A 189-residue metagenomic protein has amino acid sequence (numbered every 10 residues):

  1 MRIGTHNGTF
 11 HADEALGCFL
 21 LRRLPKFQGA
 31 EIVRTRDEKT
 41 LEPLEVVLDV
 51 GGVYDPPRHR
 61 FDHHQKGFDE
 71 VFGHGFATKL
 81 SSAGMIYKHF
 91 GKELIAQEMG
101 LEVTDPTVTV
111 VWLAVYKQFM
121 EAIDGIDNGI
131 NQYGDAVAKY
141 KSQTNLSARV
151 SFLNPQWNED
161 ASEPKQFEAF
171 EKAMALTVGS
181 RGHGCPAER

Functional and structural regions predicted by a protein language model:
M1-P155: Replace "Mg2+/Mn2+-dependent" with "divalent metal-dependent
G129-R189: Glycine-rich, Lys/Arg-enriched anion-binding loops that position phosphate/diphosphate groups for phosphoryl
